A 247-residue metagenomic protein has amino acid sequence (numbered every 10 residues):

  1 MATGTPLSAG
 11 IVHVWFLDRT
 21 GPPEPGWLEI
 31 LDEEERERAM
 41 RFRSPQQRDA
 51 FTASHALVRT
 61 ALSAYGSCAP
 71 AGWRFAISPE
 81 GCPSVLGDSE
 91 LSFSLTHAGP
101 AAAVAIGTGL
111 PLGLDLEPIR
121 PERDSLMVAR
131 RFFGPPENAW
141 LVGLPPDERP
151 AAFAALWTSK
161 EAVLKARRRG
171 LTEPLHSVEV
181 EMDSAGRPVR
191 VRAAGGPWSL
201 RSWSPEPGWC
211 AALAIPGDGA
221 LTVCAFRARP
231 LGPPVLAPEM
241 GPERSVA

Functional and structural regions predicted by a protein language model:
M1-A247: Core catalytic alpha/beta fold that binds nucleotide/phospho-ligands
